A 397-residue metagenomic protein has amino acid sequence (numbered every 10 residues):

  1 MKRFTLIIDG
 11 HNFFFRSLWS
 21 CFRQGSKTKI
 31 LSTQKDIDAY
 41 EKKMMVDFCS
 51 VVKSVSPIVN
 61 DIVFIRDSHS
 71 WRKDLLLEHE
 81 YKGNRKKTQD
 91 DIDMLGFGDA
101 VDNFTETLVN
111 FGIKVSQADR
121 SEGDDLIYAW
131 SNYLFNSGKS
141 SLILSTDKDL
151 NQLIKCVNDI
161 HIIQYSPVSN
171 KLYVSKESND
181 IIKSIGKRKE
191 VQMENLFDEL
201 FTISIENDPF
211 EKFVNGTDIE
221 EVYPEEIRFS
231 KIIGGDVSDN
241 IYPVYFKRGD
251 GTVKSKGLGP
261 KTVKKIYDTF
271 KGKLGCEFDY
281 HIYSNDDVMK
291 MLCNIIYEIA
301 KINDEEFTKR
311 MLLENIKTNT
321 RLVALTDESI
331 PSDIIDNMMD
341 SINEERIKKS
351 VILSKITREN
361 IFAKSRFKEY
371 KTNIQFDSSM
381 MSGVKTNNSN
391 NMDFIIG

Functional and structural regions predicted by a protein language model:
K2-L144, L150-I182, K189, N195 (+2 more regions): Noncatalytic, basic helical substrate-engagement surface that gates or grips nucleic-acid strands
S178-I182, G186-E190, E211-E221: Core pore-forming/fusogenic effector modules of secreted, proteolytically activated toxins and immunity proteins
L196-D336, K349-N388, M392: Accessory alpha-helical DNA-binding modules that contact the DNA backbone or grooves
I396-G397: Long, compositionally biased intrinsically disordered regions
